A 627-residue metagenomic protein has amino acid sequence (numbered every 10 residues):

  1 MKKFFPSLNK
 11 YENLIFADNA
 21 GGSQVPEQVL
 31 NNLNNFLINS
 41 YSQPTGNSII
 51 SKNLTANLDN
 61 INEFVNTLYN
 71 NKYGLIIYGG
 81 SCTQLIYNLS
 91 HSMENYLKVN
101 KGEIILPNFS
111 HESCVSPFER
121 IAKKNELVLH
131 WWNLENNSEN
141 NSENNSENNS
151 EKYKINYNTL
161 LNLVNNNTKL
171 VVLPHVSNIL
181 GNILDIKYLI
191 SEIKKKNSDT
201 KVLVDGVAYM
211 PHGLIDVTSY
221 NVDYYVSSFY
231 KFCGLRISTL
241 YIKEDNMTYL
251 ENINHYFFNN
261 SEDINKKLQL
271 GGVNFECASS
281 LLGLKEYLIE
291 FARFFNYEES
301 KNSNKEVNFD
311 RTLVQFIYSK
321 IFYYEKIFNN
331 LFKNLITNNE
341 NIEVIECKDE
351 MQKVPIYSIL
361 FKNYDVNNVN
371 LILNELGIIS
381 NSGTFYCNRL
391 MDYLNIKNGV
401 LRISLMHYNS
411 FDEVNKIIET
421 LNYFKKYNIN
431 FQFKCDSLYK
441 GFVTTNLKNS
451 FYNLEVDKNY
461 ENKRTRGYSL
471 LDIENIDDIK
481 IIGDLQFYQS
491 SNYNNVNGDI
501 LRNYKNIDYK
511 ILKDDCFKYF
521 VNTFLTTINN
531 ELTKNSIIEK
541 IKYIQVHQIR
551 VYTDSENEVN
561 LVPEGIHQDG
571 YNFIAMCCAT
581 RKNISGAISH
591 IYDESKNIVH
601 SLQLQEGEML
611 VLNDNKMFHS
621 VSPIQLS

Functional and structural regions predicted by a protein language model:
M1-E139, E147-I429: Pyridoxal 5′-phosphate
G21, S110, A208, H407 (+6 more regions): Short, flexible loop/turn elements at secondary-structure junctions
N165-N167, K195-N197, F524-K540, T580-S585: Secondary-structure boundary elements
T239-Y241, I356-S358, L470, G565 (+3 more regions): Conserved hydrophobic/aromatic beta-strand scaffold that supports enzyme active sites
I429-V546, S555-E558, I598-Q603, S622-P623: Fe(II)/2-oxoglutarate oxygenase catalytic core
I538-K540, I544-Q603: Catalytic core of non-heme Fe(II) oxygenases with the double-stranded beta-helix
A587-S627: Catalytic core of Fe(II)/2-oxoglutarate
